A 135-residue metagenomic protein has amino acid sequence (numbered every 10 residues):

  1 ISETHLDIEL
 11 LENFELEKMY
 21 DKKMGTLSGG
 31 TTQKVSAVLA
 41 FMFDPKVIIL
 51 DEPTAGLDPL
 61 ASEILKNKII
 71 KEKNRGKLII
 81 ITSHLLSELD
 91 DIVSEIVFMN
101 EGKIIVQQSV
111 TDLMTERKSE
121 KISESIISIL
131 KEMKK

Functional and structural regions predicted by a protein language model:
T4-M19: Conserved ABC ATPase "signature" region
K23-L27: Conserved ABC ATPase signature
A37: Hydrophobic anchor residue at the start of the ABC signature
I48-E52: Catalytic Walker B motif of ABC-type/P-loop ATPase nucleotide-binding domains
P59-L60: Helix N-cap at the start of a conserved alpha-helix in ABC-type nucleotide-binding domains
E63-R75: Helical segment within the ABC ATPase nucleotide-binding domain
